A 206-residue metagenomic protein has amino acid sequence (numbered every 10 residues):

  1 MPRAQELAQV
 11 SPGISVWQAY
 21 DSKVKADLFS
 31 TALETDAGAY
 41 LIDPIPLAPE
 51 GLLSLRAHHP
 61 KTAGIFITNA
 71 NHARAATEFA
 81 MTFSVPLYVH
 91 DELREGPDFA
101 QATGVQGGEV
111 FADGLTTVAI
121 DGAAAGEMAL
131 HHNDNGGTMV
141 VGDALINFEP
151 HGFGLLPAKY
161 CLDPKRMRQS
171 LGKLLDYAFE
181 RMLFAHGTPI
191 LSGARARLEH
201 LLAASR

Functional and structural regions predicted by a protein language model:
P2, E6-A8, P12-S15, D21-K23 (+3 more regions): Metallo-beta-lactamase
Q5-E6, F29-T31, G107, M128: Residue-level detector of beta-strand structural context in well-folded domains
V16-A19, K23-G64: Pre-active-site segment of Zn-dependent metallo-hydrolases
L47-P49, N71-R74, L93-G96, A124-A125 (+1 more regions): Short, catalytically relevant binding-site loops at active-site mouths
A48-V89: Active-site metal-binding motif and surrounding structural segment of the metallo-beta-lactamase
G51-L53, A75-T77, F99, P150-H151 (+1 more regions): Short glycine-/acidic-enriched loop or helix-start segments at secondary-structure transitions that form or flank
T77-I120: Helix-adjacent hinge/juxtasegments
